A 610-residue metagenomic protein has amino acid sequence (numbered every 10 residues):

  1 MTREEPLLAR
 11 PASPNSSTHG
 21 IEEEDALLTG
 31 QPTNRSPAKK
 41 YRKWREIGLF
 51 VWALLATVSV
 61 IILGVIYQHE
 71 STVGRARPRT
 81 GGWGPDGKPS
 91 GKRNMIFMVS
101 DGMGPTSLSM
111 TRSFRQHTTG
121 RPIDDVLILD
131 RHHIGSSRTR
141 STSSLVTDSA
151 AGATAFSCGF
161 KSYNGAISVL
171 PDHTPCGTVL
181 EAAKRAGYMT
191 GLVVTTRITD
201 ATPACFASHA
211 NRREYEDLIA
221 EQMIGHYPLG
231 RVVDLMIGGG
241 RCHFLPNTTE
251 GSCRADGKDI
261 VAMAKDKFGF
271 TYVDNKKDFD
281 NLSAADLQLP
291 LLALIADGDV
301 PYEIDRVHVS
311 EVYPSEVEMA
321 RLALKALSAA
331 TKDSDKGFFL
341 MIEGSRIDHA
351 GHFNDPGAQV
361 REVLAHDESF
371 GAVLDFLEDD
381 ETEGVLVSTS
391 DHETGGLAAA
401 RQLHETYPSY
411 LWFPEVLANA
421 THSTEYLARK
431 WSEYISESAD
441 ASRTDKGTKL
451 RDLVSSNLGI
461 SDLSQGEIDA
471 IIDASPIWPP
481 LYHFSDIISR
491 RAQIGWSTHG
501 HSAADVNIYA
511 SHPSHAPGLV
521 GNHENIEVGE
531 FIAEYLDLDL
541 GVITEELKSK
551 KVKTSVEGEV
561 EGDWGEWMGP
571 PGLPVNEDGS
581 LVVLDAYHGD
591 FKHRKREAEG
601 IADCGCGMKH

Functional and structural regions predicted by a protein language model:
M1-R42: Short, low-complexity, Lys/Arg-enriched N-terminal segments of secretory-pathway carbohydrate enzymes
E5, R10-S13, H19-G20, R93 (+5 more regions): A post-motif C-terminal structural segment
K43-G82: Alpha-helical transmembrane segments in eukaryotic/viral proteins
V73-R75, L145, S162: Membrane/wall-proximal cationic-aromatic binding patches
G74-D86, E368-G371, D375: Short, motif-level signal for alpha-helix interfacial/capping segments enriched in acidic residues and aromatics/proline
G81, G87-T111, F156-N164, S168-P171 (+1 more regions): Mobile, glycine-rich extracellular loop/lid and propeptide segments that shape or gate substrate/ligand access
C606-M608: Disulfide-rich extracellular modules and peptides
